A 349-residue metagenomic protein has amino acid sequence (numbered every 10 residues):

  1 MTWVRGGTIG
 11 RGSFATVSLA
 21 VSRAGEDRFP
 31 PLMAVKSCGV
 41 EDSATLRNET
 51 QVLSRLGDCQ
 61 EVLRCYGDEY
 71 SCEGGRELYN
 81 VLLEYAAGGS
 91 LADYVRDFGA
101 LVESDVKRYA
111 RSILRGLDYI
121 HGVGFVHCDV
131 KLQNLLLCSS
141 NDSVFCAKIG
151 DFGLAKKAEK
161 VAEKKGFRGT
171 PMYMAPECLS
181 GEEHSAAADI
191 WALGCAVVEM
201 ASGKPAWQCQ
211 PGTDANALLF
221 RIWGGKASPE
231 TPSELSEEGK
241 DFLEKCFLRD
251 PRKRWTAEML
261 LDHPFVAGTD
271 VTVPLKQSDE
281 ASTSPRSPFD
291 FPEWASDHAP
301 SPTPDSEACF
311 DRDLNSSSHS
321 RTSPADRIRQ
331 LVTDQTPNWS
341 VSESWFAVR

Functional and structural regions predicted by a protein language model:
G6-G12, V17: Protein kinase glycine-rich loop
T16-G39: Glycine-rich ATP phosphate-binding loop
R64-Y79: Short beta-strand micro-motifs within the conserved protein kinase catalytic domain, predominantly in the N-lobe
A86-R96: Structural motif in protein kinase domains
Y109-A110: Activation segment signature within eukaryotic-like protein kinase domains
L248-T272: Terminal C-lobe "cap" of eukaryotic-type protein kinase domains
